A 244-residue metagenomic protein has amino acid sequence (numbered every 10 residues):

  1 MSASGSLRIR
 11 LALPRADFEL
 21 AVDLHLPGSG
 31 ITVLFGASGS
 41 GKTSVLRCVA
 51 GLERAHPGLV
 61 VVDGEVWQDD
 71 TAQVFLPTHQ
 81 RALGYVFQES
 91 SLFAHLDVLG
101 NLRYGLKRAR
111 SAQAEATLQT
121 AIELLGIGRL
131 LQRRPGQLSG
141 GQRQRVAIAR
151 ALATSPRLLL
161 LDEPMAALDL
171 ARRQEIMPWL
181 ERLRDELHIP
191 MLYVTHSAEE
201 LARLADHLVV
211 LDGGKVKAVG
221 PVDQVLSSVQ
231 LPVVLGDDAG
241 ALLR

Functional and structural regions predicted by a protein language model:
E65-D70, Q113-L130, E181-R182: Conserved ABC ATPase "signature" region
W67-G84, R108: ABC ATPase NBD coupling module
R134-L138, Q142: Conserved ABC ATPase signature
A153-R157: A short, proline-enriched helix->beta-strand linker immediately N-terminal to the Walker B motif in ABC-type P-loop
L159-E163: Catalytic Walker B motif of ABC-type/P-loop ATPase nucleotide-binding domains
G213-G214: Conserved ABC ATPase "signature" C-loop
V219-G220: ABC ATPase "signature
